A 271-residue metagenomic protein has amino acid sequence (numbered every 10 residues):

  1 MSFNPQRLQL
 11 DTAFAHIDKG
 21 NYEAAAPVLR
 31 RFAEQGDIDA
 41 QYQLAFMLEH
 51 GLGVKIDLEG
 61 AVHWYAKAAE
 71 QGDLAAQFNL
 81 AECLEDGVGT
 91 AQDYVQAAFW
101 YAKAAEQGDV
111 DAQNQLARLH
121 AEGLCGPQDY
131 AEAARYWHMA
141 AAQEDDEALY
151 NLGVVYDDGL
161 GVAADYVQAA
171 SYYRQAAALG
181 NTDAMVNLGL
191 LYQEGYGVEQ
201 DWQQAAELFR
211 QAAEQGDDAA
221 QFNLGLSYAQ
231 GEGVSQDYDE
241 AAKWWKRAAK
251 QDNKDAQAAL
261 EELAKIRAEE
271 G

Functional and structural regions predicted by a protein language model:
M1-G20: N-terminal leader/linker segments that initiate helical-solenoid repeat arrays
M1-Q6, R247-G271: Terminal, low-structured helical/coil segments at or just beyond the last alpha-helical repeat
N4, N21, Q35-D37, H50-L52 (+17 more regions): Short helix-capping/linker turns of helical repeat alpha-solenoids
Q9-D11, A15, V28, Q43-H50 (+8 more regions): Hydrophobic face of amphipathic alpha-helices that form TPR/SEL1-like repeat modules and related alpha-solenoid
L10, Y42, H63, F78 (+9 more regions): TPR/TPR-like alpha-solenoid signature
